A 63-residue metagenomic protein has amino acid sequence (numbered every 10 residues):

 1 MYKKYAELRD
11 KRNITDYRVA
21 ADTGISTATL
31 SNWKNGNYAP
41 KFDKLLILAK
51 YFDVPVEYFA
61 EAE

Functional and structural regions predicted by a protein language model:
M1-Y17: A short, Lys/Arg-rich alpha-helix, primarily the initiator
Y5, V19-A20, L30-W33, F59: Conserved hydrophobic/aromatic packing and binding residues within compact polymer-binding modules
R9, A20, A49: The alpha-helix within a helix-turn-helix
R9, K34, F52, A60-E63: DNA major-groove recognition helix of helix-turn-helix
I25-A39: Recognition helix of helix-turn-helix/homeodomain-like DNA-binding domains that insert into the DNA major groove
D43-Y58: DNA major-groove recognition helix of helix-turn-helix/homeodomain DNA-binding modules
